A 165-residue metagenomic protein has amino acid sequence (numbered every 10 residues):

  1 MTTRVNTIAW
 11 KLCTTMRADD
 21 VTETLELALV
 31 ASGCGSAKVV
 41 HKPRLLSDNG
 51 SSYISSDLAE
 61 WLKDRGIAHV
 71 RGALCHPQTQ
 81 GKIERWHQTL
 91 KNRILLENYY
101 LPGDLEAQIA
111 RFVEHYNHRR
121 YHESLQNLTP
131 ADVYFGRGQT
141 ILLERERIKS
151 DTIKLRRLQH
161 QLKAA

Functional and structural regions predicted by a protein language model:
T2-H115: RNase H-like DDE/DDD metal-dependent nuclease/strand-transfer catalytic core used by mobile genetic elements
K63-I67, Q88-A165: C-terminal domain-tail junction helix/linker
